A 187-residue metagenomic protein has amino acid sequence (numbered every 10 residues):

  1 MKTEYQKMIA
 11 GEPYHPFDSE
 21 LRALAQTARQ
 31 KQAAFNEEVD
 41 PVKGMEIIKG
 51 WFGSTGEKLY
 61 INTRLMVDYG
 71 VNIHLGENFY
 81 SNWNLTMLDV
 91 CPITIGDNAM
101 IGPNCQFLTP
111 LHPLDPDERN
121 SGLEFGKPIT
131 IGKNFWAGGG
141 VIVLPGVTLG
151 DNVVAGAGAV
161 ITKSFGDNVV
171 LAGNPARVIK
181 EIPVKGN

Functional and structural regions predicted by a protein language model:
M1-K58, A176-N187: Terminal amphipathic alpha-helical/low-complexity segments used for targeting or macromolecular assembly
Y5-Q6, W51, S121, P128 (+1 more regions): Short secondary-structure boundary/capping segments
G11, Y60, W136, V154 (+1 more regions): Short-chain dehydrogenase/reductase
K49, T63-M66: Arg/Lys-rich RNA-binding interfaces used to dock onto structured RNA substrates
L65-L75, Y80-L149, N174-N187: Flexible, glycine/small-residue-enriched loop-and-beta-strand segment within the central core of proteins
N152-S164: C-terminal/domain-terminus segments
F165-D167, A172-P175: Acidic, glycine-centered active-site loop in nucleotide-sugar glycosyltransferases
